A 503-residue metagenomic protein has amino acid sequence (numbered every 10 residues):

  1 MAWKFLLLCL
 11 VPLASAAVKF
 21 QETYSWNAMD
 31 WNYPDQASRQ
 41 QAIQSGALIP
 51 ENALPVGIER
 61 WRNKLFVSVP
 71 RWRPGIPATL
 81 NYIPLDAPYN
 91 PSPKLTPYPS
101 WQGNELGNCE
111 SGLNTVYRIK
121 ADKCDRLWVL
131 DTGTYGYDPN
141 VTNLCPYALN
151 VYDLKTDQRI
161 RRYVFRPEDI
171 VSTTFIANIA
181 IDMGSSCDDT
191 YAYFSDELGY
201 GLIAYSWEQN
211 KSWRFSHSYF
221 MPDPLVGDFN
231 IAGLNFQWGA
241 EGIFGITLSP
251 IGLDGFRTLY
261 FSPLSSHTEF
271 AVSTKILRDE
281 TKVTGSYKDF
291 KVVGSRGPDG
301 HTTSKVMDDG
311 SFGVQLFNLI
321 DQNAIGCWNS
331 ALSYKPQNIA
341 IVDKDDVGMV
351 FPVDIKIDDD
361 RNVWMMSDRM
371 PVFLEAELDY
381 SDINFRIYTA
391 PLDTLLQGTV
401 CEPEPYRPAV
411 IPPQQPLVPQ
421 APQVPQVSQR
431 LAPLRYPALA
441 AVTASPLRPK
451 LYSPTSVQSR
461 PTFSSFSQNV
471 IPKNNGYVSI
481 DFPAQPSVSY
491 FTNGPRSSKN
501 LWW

Functional and structural regions predicted by a protein language model:
A17-L48, G57, W61-N104, D138-K155 (+1 more regions): Beta-propeller domains
N27-A47, P91-S111, Q158-S172, S212-Q237 (+3 more regions): Surface-exposed loop and turn segments in beta-propeller and other repeat-based domains that flank or scaffold
I49-W61, E105-L130, E168-A192, P222-T258 (+3 more regions): Beta-rich, blade/repeat-based domains predominating in secreted/periplasmic proteins but also intracellular
P70-W72, T132, S195-G199, W207 (+6 more regions): Short loop/turn segments immediately following the C-termini of beta-strands
W72-P77, D138-Y147, E197-L198, L264-S265 (+3 more regions): Short, solvent-exposed loop/turn segments at conserved positions within beta-propeller repeat blades
P84-Y89, K155, W207-W213, V272-T284 (+2 more regions): Short loop/turn segments immediately following beta-strands, especially the blade-tip and inter-blade linker loops
D354-P416: Blade-level signature of beta-propeller repeat domains, shared across WD40, Kelch, NHL, RCC1 and BNR/Asp-box propellers
Q414-K499: Extracellular mucin-like PTS segments
